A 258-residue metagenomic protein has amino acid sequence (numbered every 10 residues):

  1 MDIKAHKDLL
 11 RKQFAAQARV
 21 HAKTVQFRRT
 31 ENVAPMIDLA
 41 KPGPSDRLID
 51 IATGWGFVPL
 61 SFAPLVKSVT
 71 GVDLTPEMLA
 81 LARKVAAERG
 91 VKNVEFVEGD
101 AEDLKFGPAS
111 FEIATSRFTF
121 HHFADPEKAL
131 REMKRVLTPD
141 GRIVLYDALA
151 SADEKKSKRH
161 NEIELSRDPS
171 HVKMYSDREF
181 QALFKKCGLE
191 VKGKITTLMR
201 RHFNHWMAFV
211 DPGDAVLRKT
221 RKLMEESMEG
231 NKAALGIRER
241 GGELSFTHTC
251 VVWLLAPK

Functional and structural regions predicted by a protein language model:
M1-G43, F57-S61, M78-L81, R89 (+2 more regions): Conserved class I S-adenosyl-L-methionine
I49-I51, W55-D103: Class I SAM-dependent methyltransferase SAM/SAH-binding core
E102-I113: A short acidic, Gly/Pro-enriched loop at the edge of an enzyme's catalytic core that lines a small-molecule cofactor
E112-D125: A short SAM/SAH-binding and catalytic strip from SAM-dependent methyltransferases
P126, K192-K258: Conserved Class I S-adenosyl-L-methionine
E127-R142: A short glycine-rich, Lys/Arg-flanked "PGG" loop and its adjoining helix->strand segment in the class I
V144-S166: Conserved class I S-adenosyl-L-methionine
K173-G188: Short alpha-helix
